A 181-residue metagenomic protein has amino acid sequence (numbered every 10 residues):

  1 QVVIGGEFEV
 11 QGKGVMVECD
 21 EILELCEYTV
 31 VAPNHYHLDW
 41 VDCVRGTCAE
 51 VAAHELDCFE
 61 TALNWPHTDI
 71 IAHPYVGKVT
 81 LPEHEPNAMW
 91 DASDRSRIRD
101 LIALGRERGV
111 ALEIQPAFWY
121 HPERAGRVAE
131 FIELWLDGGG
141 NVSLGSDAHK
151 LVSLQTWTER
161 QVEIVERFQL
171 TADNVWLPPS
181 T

Functional and structural regions predicted by a protein language model:
Q1-R108, E166-F168: Extended substrate/RNA-proximal surfaces in nucleic-acid metabolism proteins
H84-T181: Charged catalytic cores and adjacent phosphate/nucleic-acid-binding surfaces used for phosphate/nucleic-acid chemistry
